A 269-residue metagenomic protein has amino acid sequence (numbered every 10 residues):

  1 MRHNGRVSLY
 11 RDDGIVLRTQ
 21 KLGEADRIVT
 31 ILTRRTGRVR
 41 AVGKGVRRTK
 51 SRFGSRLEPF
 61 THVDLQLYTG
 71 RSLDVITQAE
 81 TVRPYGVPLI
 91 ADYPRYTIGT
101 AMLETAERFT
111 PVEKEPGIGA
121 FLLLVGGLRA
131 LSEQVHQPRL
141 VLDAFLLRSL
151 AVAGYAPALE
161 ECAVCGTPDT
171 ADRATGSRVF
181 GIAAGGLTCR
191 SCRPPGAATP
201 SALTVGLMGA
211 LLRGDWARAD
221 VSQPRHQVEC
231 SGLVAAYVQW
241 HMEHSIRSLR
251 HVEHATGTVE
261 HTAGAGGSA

Functional and structural regions predicted by a protein language model:
M1-A269: Non-catalytic alpha-helical scaffolds and adjoining flexible linkers that form interface surfaces for assembly
